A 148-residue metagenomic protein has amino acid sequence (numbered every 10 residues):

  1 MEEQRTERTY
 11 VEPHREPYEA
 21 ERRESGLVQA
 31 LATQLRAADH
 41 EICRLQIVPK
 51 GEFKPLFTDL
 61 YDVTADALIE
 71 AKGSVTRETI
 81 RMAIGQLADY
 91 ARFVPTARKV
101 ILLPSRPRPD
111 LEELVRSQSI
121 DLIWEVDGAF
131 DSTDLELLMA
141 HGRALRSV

Functional and structural regions predicted by a protein language model:
M1-I47: Acidic-basic catalytic patches of nuclease active cores, encompassing PD-(D/E)XK and other metal-cofactor nuclease
L31, L60-T76: Conserved catalytic cores of phosphodiester-cleaving nucleases, focusing on short active-site segments
R36, A91-R92: N-terminal cationic-hydrophobic initiation segments that often serve targeting/anchoring roles
E52-F57: Short, flexible loop/turn motifs enriched in small residues
G73, R92-D127: Nucleic-acid nuclease catalytic cores
V75-G85: Active-site-adjacent loop/helix micro-motif of nuclease/hydrolase catalytic cores
D121-V148: Non-catalytic C-terminal interaction segments of nucleic acid-processing enzymes
